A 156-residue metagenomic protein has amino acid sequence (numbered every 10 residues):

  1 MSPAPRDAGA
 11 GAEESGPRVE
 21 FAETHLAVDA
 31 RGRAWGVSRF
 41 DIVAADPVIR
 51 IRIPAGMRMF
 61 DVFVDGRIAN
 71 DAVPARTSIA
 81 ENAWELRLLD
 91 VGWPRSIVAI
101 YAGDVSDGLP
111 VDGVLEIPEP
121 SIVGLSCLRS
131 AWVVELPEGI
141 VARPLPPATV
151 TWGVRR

Functional and structural regions predicted by a protein language model:
M1-R156: Lumenal/extracellular ectodomains and adaptor appendage modules of the eukaryotic vesicle/secretory system
